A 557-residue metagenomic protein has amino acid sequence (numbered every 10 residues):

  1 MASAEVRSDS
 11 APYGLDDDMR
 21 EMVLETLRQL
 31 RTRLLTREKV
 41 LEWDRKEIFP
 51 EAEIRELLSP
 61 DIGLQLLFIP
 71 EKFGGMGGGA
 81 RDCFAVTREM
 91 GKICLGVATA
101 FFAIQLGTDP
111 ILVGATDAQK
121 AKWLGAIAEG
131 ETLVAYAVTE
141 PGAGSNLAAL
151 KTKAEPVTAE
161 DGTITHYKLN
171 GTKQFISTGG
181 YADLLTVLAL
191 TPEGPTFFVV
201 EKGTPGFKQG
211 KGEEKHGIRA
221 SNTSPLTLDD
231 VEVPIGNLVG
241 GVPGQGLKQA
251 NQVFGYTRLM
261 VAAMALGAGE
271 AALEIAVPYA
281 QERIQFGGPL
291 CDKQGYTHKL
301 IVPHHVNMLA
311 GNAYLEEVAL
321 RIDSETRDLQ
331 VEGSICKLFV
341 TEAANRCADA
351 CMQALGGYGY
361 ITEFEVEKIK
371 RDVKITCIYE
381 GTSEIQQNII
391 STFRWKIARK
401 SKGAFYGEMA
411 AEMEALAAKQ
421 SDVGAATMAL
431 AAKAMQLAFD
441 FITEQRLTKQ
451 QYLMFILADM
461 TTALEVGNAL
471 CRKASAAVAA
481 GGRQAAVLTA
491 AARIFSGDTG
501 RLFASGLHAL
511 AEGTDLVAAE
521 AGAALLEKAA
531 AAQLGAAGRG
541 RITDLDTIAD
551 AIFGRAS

Functional and structural regions predicted by a protein language model:
M1-F101, K122, A126-E129, G162-T163 (+1 more regions): Amphipathic, small/basic residue-rich leader segments at the start of a protein or domain
A2-D9, Y358-G424, A511-S557: Glycine-rich phosphate/cofactor-binding loops in nucleotide/flavin-utilizing enzymes
P12-L15, K92, Q209-N312, K374-E465: Glycine-rich beta->alpha junctions and the first turn(s) of the following alpha-helix
E38-R45, Q281-G288, M308-F339, M352-L355 (+1 more regions): C-terminal helix-coil-helix/basic helical segment that borders enzyme active sites and/or dimer interfaces and provides
S59-A121, G125-G130, S177-L184, M308 (+6 more regions): Internal helix-loop-helix
T152-P156: A structural signal for short hydrophobic beta-strand segments in well-ordered beta-sheet cores
T165-Q209: A short core secondary-structure module
G424-M428, A432-S557: C-terminal amphipathic alpha-helical interaction region
